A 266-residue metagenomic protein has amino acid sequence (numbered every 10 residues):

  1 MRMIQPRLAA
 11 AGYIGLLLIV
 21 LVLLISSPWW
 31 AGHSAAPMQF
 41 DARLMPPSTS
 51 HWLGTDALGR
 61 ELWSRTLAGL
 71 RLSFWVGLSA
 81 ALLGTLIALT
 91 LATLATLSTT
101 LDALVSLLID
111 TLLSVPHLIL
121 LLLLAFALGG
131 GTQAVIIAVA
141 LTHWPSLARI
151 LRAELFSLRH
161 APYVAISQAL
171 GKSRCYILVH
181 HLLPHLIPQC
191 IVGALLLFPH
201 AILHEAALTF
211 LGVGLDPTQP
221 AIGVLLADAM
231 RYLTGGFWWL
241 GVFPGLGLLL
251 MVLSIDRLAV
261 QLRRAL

Functional and structural regions predicted by a protein language model:
M1-G32, L108, L186: N-terminal signal-anchor/first transmembrane alpha helix
S27-W30, S73-D110, L122: Transmembrane-helix boundary motif in ABC transporter permease subunits
W52, D56, T96-L97, L101-S157: Generic hydrophobic transmembrane alpha-helix motif, especially the helices
T55-R60, S98, I166-H185, L226: Short helix-to-coil transition segments within interhelical loops that connect adjacent transmembrane helices
A81, L89, F126, G130-H180 (+1 more regions): Membrane-cytosol interface at the C-terminal ends of specific transmembrane alpha-helices in multi-pass membrane
L122, G131, V135-I136, A140 (+1 more regions): Non-cytoplasmic
F126-A127, L155, H204-G247: Glycine-rich helix-loop "coupling/hinge" segments at transmembrane-helix boundaries in multipass transporters
T132, L141-T142, P188, L195-L196 (+1 more regions): C-terminal transmembrane helix and the adjacent membrane-cytosol boundary/short C-terminal tail of inner/organellar
